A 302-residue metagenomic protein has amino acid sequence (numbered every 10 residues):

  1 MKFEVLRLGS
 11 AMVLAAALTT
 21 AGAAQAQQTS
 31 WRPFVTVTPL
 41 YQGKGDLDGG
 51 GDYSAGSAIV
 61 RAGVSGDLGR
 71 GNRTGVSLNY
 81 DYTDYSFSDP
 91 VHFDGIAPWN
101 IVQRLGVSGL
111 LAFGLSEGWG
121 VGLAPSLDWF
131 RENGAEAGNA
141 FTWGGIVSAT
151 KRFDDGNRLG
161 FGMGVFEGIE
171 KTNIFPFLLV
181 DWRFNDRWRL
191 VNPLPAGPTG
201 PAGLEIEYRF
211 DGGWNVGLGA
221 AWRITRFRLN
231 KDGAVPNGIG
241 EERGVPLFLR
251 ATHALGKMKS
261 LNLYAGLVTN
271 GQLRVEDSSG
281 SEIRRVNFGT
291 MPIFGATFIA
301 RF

Functional and structural regions predicted by a protein language model:
Q25-P90, N192-P193, R209, V216 (+2 more regions): Short glycine/proline- and aromatic-enriched beta-strand/turn motifs that initiate or cap beta-hairpins
P39-G45, Y80-S86, L127-N133, M163-I169 (+4 more regions): Transmembrane beta-strands of outer-membrane beta-barrel pores
G45-G51, V91-A97, W129-A135, G164-F166 (+4 more regions): Extracellular loop and loop/strand-boundary signature of outer-membrane beta-barrel proteins
G50-S57, I96-Q103, E136-F141, G168-T172 (+3 more regions): Replace "Gram-negative outer membrane beta-barrel proteins" with "bacterial and organellar outer membrane beta-barrel
G56-A62, Q103-G109, P125-W129, F141-V147 (+4 more regions): Hydrophobic, lipid-facing positions within transmembrane beta-strands of outer-membrane proteins
V64-L68, G109-F113, K151, W182 (+4 more regions): Residue-level signature of outer-membrane beta-barrel architecture
R70-V76, E117-V121, D155-F161, R187-V191 (+2 more regions): Repeated loop/turn-to-beta-strand initiation elements of outer-membrane beta-barrel proteins
F177-R187, L249-K259, V286-F302: Outer-membrane beta-barrel "beta-signal"
